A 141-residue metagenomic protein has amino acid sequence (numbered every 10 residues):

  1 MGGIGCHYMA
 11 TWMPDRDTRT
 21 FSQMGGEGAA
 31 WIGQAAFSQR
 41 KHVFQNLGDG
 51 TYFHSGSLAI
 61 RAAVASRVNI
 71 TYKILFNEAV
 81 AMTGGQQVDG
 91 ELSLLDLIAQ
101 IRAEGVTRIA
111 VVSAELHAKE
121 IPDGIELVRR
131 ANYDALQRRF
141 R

Functional and structural regions predicted by a protein language model:
M1-G2, R141: Short hydrophobic beta-strand segments
G2-M82, G90-L94: Thiamine diphosphate
A79-R141: Glycine-rich ThDP/TPP pyrophosphate-binding loop and its adjacent helix/strand module within ThDP-dependent enzymes
